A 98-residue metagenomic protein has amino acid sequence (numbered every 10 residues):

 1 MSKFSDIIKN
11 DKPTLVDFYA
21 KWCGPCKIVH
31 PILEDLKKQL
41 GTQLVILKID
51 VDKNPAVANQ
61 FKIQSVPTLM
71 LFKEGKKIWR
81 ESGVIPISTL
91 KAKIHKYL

Functional and structural regions predicted by a protein language model:
M1-P13, P55: A short beta-strand-turn-helix
D11-K12, Y19-W22, S65: Short pre-active-site segment immediately N-terminal to redox-active cysteine/selenocysteine motifs in thiol-based
K12, Q43-L44: A generic structural signal for alpha->beta connector loops
L15-V16, I46, L69: Hydrophobic beta-strand anchors of alpha/beta hydrolase catalytic cores
K27-L40: Typically the conserved alpha-helix immediately C-terminal to a functionally engaged Cys/Sec in thioredoxin-like
V51-V57: Structural microenvironment flanking redox-active thiols in thiol-disulfide oxidoreductases
K62-M70: Structural micro-motif
L71-L98: Non-catalytic, surface beta->alpha helical segment in thiol-disulfide oxidoreductase systems
